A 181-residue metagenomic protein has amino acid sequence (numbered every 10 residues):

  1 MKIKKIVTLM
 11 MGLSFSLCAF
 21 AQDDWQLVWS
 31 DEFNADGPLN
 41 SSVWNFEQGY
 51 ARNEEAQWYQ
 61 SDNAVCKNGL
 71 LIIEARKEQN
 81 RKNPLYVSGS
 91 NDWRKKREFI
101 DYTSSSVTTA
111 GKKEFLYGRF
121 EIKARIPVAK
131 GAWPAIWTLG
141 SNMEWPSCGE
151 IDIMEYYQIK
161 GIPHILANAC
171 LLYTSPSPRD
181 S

Functional and structural regions predicted by a protein language model:
M1-V7: Bacterial N-terminal signal peptides that target proteins for export
V7-L9, Q57-W58: N-terminal hydrophobic alpha-helix used for membrane targeting or insertion
M10-S16: Bacterial N-terminal signal peptides
L17-A21: Sec/Tat signal peptide C-region and signal peptidase I cleavage site
Q22-S175, R179: GH16 jelly-roll
